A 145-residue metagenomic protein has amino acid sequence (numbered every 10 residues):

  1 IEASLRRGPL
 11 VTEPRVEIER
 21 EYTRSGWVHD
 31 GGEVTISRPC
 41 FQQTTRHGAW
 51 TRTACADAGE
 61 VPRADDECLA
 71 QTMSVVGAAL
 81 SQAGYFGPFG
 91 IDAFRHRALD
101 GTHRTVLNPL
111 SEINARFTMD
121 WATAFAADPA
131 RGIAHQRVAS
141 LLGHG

Functional and structural regions predicted by a protein language model:
I1-H47, F94-A98, T102-L110: Phosphate-binding site of ATP-dependent enzymes
S4-P14, A49-T105: A long amphipathic alpha-helix within ATP-dependent nucleotide-binding catalytic cores
G26-V75, G84, N114-L141: ATP-dependent carboxylate/phosphate-activation module, predominantly the ATP-grasp catalytic core and closely related
H144-G145: C-terminal amphipathic "assembly/sorting" segment characterized by alternating charged and hydrophobic residues
